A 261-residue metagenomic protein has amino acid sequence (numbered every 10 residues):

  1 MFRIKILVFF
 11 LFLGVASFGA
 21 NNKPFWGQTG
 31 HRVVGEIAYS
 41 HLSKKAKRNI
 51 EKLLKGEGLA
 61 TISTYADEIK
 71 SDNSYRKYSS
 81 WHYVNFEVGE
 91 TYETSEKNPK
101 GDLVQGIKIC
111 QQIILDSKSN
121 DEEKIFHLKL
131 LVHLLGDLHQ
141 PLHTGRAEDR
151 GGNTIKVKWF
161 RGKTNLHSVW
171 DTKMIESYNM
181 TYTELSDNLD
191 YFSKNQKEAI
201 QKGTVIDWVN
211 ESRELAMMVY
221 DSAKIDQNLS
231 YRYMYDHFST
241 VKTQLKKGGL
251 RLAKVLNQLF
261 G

Functional and structural regions predicted by a protein language model:
M1-Q28, G261: Bacterial Sec-dependent N-terminal signal peptides
N21-V132, P141, R146-G261: N-terminal, motif-rich segments that launch catalysis or mediate targeting to/interaction with membranes, typified by
